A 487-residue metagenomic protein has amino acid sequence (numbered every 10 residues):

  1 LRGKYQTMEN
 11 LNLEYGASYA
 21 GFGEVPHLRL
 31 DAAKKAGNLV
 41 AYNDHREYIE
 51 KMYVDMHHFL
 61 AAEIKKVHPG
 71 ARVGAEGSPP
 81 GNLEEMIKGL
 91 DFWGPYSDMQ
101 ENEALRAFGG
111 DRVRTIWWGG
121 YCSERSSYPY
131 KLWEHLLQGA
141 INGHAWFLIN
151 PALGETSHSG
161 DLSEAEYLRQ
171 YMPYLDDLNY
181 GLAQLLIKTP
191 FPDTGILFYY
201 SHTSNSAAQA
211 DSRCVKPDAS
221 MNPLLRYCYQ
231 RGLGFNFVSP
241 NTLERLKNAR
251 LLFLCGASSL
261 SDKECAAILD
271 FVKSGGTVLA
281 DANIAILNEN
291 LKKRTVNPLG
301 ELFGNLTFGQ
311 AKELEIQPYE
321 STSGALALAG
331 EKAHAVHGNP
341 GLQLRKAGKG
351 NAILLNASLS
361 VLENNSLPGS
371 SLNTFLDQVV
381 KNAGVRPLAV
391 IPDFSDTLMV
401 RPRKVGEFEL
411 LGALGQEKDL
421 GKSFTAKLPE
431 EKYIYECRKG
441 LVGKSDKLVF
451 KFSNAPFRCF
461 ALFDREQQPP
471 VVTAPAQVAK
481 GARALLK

Functional and structural regions predicted by a protein language model:
L1-F92, A104: Polysaccharide-binding and catalytic clefts of secreted carbohydrate-active enzymes
K35-A36, V67-R231, F308-T322, A329-K346 (+6 more regions): Hydrophobic targeting/anchoring helices
A41-E47, I116-W118, Q209-D211, L251: Glycine- and acidic
V54, A104-C122, A267-F271, G276 (+1 more regions): P-loop/Walker A phosphate-binding loop and immediately adjacent motor/lid segment at beta-alpha junctions
G74, N236-V238, I353, Y435: General small-molecule cofactor/ligand-binding pocket signal
G89-F92, R112, A140, A249-L251 (+3 more regions): Short, well-ordered alpha-helix to beta-strand connector turns
R125-P129, K247, C255-A476, R483: A conserved amphipathic helix/loop scaffold that creates a polar/acidic microenvironment used either to coordinate
P217-S220, L224-L260: Phosphate-binding active sites in nucleotide-utilizing proteins
